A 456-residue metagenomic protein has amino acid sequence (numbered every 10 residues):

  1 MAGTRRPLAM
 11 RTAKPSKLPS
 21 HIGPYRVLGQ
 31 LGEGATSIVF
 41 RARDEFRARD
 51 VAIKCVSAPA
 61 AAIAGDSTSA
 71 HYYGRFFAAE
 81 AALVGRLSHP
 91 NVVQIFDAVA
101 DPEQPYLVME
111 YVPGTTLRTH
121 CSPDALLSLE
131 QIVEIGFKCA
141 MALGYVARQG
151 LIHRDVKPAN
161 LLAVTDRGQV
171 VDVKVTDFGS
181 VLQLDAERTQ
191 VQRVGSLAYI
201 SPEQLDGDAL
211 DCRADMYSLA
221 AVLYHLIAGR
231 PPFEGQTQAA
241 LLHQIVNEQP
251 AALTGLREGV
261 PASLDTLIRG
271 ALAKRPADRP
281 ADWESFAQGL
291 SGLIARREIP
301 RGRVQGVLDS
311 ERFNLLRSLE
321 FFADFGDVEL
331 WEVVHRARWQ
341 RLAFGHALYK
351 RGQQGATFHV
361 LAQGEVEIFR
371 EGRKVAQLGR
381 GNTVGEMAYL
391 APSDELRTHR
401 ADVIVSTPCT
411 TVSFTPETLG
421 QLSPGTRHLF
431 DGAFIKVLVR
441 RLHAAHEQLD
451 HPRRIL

Functional and structural regions predicted by a protein language model:
S57-R86: AlphaC helix of the eukaryotic protein kinase fold
A98: Activation-segment/catalytic-loop signature of the eukaryotic protein kinase fold
P102-T116: Conserved short submotifs of the Hanks-type protein kinase catalytic core that shape the nucleotide-binding pocket
L117-L127: AlphaC helix of the protein kinase catalytic domain
I135-G136: Activation segment signature within eukaryotic-like protein kinase domains
A140-L151: Protein kinase catalytic-loop region centered on the HRD/HxD motif
H346-P408, L419, I435: Cyclic nucleotide-binding regulatory domains
